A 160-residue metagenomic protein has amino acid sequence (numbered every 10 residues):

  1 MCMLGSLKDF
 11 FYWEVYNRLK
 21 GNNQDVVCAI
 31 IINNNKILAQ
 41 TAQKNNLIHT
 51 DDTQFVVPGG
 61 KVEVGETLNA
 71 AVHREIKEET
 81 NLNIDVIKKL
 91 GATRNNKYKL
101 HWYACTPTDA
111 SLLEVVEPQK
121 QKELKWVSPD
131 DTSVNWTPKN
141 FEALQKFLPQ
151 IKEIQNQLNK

Functional and structural regions predicted by a protein language model:
C2-C28: Acidic, metal-coordinating catalytic segment for phosphate/diphosphate chemistry, firing primarily on the Nudix
L4, L90-G91: Local beta-strand/beta-hairpin segments that build beta-sheet-rich folds
K20-N23, H49-Q54, N95-K97, V116-Q121: A generic structural micro-feature
D25-V27, N35, H101, K122: Change "...and in nucleic-acid phosphodiester-cleaving endonucleases..." to "...and in nucleic-acid processing enzymes
I31-I32, R94: Generic beta-strand structural signal
N33-R74, E78: Conserved Nudix-box catalytic region and its N-terminal flanking loop in Nudix hydrolases and closely related
G60-D85, G91-F147, I154: Unchanged
L158-K160: Short acidic DE-rich linear segments
